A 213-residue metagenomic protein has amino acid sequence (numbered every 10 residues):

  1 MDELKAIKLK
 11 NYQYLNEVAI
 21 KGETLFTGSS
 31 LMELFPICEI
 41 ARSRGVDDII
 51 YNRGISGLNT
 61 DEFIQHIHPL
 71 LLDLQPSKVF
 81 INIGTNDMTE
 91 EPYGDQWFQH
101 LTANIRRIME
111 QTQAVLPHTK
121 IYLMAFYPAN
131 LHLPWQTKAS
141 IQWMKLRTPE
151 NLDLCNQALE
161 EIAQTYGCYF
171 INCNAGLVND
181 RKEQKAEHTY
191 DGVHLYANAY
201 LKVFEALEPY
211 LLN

Functional and structural regions predicted by a protein language model:
D2-A103, R107: Conserved SGNH/GDSL esterase-like catalytic core that processes O-acyl groups on lipids and polysaccharides
G45-I49, W135-K145, E183-Y190: Short glycine/proline- and charge-enriched loop/turn segments that cap or connect secondary-structure elements
F63, E187-N213: Histidine-centered active-site loop/cap adjacent to the catalytic His in serine esterases/O-acetyl transfer systems
M88-E90, N130-W135, V178-Q184: Short acidic/His/Gly/Ser-rich catalytic and metal-binding motifs that mark active-site loops of diverse hydrolases
Q96-L101, S140-N151, D191, L195: Alpha-helix N-cap and loop-to-helix initiation/capping positions
I105-E110, N156: Generic structural signal for well-ordered alpha-helices, preferentially at hydrophobic/aromatic core positions
L116-K120: A short helix->loop->beta-strand "cap" motif at the edges of active sites that frequently abuts
L131-N172: Substrate-gating cap/lid alpha-helix
